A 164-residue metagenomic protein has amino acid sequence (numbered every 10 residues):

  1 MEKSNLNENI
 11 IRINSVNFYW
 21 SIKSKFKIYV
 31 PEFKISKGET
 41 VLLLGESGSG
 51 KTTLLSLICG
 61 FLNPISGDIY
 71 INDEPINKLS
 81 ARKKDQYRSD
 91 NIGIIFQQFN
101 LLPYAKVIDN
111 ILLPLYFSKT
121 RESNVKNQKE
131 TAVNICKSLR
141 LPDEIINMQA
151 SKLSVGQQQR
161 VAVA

Functional and structural regions predicted by a protein language model:
S21-I22, L112-N127, S138-R140: ABC-type ATPase nucleotide-binding domains, specifically the catalytic core motifs of the NBD
L44-E46: The feature captures the beta-strand-to-loop junction immediately N-terminal to the Walker
C59: Helix-to-loop junction immediately C-terminal to a conserved catalytic motif
G67-P75: Conserved ABC transporter NBD signature motif
P75, V125-E144: Conserved ABC ATPase "signature" region
I76-G93: ABC ATPase NBD coupling module
Y104-P114: Short coil-to-helix segment of the ABC ATPase nucleotide-binding domain corresponding to the Q-loop/switch region
Q149-Q159: Conserved ABC ATPase signature
